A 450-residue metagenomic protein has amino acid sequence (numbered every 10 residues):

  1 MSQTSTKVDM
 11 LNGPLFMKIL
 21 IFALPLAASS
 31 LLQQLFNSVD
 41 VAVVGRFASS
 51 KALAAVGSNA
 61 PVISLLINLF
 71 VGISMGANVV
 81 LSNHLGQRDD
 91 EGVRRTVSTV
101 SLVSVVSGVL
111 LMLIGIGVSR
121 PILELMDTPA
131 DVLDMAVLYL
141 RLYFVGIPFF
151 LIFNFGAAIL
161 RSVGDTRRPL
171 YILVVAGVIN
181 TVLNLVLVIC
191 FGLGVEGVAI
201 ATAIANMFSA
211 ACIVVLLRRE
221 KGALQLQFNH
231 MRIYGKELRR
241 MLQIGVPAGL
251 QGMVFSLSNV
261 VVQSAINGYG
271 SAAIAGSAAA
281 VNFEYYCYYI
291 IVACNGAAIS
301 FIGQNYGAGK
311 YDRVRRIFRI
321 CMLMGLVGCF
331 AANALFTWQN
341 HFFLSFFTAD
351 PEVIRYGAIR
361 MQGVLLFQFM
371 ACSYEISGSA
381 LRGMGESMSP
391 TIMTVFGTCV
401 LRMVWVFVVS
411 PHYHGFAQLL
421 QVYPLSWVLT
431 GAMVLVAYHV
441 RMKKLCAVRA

Functional and structural regions predicted by a protein language model:
M1-A23, L81-G146, I179, C190-V246 (+2 more regions): Short alpha-helical transmembrane segments in multi-pass integral membrane proteins
M10-F47, P61-G76, V80, V105-M112 (+5 more regions): N-terminal transmembrane alpha-helices
L20, L24, F36, I73 (+15 more regions): Residue-level signal for transmembrane alpha-helical positions in Major Facilitator Superfamily
I21-D40, L142, A176, A205-S209 (+3 more regions): Transmembrane helical elements of multi-pass membrane transporters/channels
L31, L35-A54, L123-A130, V186-L193 (+5 more regions): Helix-terminus/linker motif at the lipid-water interface of multi-pass membrane proteins
A48-P61, L140, A199, S271-Y286 (+2 more regions): Small-residue hotspots at the loop-to-helix junctions and early N-terminal turns of transmembrane alpha-helices
L53-L113, F150-P169, Q263, G276-A334 (+2 more regions): Small-residue-rich hydrophobic transmembrane alpha-helices
S74, L142-R161, P169-N180, V198-I213 (+4 more regions): Short runs within selected transmembrane alpha-helices of multi-pass transporters and secretion channels
